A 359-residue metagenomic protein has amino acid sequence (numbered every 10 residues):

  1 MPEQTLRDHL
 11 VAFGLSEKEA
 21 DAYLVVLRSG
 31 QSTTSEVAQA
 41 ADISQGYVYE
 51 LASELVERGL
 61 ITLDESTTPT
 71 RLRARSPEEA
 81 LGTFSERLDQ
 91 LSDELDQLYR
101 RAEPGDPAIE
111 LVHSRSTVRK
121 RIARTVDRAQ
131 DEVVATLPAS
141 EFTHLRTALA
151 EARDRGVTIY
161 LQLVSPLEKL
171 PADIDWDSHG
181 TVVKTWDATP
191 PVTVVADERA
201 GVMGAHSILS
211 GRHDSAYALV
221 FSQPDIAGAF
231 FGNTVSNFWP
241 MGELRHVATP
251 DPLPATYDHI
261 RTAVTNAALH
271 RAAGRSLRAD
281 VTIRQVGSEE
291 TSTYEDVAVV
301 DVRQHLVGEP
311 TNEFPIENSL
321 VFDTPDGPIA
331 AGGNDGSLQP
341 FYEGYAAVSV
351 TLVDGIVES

Functional and structural regions predicted by a protein language model:
M1-G82: Basic, Lys/Arg-rich alpha-helical nucleic-acid-recognition elements, primarily the DNA-binding modules of transcription
S66, R75, P138, V164 (+2 more regions): Surface loops and adjacent helix of pleckstrin homology
L81, R87-D154, T158-I159: PLD-like (HKD) phosphodiesterase/transphosphatidyltransferase domain
A129-W176, G287-D301: Primarily the HKD phosphodiesterase
T181-T234: HKD (HxKxxxxD) catalytic microenvironment of the phospholipase D
R212-L269: Anionic-ligand-binding alpha/beta catalytic cores of soluble enzymes and soluble regulatory domains that recognize
T262-E358: N-terminal accessory interaction module
